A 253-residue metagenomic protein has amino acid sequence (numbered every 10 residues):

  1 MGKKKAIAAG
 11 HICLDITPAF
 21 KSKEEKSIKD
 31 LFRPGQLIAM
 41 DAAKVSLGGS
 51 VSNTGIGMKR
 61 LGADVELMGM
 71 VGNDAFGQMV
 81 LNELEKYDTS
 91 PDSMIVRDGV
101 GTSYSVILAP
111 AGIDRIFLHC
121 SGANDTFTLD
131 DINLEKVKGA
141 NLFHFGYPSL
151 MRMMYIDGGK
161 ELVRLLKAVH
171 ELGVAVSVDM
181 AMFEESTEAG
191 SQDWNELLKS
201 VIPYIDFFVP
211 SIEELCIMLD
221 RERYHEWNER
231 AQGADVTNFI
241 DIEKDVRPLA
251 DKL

Functional and structural regions predicted by a protein language model:
M1-K21, E25, A43, E83-V96 (+1 more regions): Ribokinase/PfkB-type carbohydrate-kinase core domain
M1-M68, A75-T89: Glycine-rich phosphate/adenosyl-contacting loop at the front of the ribokinase-like
T54, T102-S105, L249: Residue-level marker for the onset of beta-strands and adjacent loop->beta junctions in well-ordered domains
L61, V100-T102: Short, basic and Ser/Thr-rich N-terminal targeting/leader segments
G69-N73, D92-V100: Beta-strand->loop->alpha-helix junctions that form or flank phosphate-binding loops in nucleotide-handling enzymes
N73, S103-L108: Catalytic-core segment of enzymes that process non-peptidic bonds
N73-D74, R230: Gly/Ser/Thr-rich loops at beta-strand to alpha-helix junctions that form or flank small-molecule/cofactor-binding
